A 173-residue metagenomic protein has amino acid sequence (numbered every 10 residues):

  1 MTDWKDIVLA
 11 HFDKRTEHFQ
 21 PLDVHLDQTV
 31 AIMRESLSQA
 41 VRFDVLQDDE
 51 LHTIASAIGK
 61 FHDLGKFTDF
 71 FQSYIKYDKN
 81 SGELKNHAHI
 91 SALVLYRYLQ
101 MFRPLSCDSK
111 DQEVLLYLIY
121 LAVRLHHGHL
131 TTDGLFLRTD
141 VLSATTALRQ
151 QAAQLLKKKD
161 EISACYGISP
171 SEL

Functional and structural regions predicted by a protein language model:
D3-R15, L22-L173: Accessory nucleic-acid engagement/destabilization modules that flank
